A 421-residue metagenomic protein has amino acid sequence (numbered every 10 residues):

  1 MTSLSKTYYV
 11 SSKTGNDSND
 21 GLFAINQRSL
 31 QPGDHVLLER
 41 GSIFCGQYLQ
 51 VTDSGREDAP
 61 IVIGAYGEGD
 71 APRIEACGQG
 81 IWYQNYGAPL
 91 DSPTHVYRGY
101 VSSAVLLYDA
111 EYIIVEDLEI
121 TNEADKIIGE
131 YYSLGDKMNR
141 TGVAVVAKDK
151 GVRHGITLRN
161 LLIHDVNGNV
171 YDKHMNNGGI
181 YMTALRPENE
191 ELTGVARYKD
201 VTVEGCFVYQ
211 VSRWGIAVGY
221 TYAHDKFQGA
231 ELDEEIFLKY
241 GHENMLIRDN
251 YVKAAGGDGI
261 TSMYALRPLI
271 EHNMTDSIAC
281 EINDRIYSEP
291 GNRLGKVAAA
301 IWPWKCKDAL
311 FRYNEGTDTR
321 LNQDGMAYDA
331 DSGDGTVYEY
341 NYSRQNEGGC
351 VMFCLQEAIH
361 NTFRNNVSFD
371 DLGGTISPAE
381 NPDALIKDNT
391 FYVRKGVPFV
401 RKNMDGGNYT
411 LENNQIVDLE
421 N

Functional and structural regions predicted by a protein language model:
T2-L4, L30, S54-E57, L107-Y108 (+2 more regions): Extracellular/periplasmic catalytic domains that process cell-envelope and extracellular macromolecules
K6-R40, F44-Q50: Acidic Gly/Asp/Thr-rich repetitive segments characteristic of extracellular carbohydrate-active and adhesion proteins
S12, N16, D20, L37 (+2 more regions): Right-handed parallel beta-helix/beta-spiral solenoid domain characteristic of secreted/periplasmic
Q27-S29, F44-G55, R73-A76, Y264 (+1 more regions): Short, T/G/N/S-enriched strand-turn elements that build extracellular solenoid repeat scaffolds
Y48-V51, I81-L106, G129-D149, Y171-G194 (+8 more regions): Extracellular beta-strand/beta-solenoid scaffold signature
P60, G67-G69, E111-N122, G151-N167 (+10 more regions): Right-handed parallel beta-helix
E380, M404-G406: Repeat-solenoid scaffold signature
